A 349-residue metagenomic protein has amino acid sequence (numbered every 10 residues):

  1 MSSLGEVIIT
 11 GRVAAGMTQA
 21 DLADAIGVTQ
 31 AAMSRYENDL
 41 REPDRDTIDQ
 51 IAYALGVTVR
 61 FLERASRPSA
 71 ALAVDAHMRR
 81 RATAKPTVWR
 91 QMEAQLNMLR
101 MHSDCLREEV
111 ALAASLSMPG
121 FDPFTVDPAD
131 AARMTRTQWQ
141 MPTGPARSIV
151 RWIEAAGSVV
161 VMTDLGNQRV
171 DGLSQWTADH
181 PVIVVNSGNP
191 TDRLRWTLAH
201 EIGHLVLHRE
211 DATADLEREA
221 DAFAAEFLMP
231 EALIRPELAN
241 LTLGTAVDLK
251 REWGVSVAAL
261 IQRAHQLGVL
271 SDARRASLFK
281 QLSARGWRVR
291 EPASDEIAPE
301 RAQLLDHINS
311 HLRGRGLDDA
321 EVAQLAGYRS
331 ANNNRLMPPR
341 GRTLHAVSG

Functional and structural regions predicted by a protein language model:
M1-G349: Active-site hotspot residues in diverse enzymes, especially metal/ion-binding acidic/histidine motifs
